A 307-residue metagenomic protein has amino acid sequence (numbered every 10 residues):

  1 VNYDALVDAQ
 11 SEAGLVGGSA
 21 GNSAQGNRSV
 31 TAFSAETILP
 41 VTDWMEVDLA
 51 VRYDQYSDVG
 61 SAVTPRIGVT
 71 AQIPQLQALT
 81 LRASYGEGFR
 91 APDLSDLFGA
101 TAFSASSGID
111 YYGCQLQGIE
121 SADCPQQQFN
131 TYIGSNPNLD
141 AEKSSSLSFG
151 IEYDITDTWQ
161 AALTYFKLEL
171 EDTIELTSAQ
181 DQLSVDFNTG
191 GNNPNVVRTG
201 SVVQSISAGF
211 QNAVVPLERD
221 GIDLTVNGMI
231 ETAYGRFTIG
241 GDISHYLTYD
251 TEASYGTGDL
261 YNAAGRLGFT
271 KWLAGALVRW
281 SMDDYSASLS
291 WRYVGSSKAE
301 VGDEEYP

Functional and structural regions predicted by a protein language model:
V1-A5, T31, V51-S57, Y85-A91 (+7 more regions): Transmembrane beta-strands of outer-membrane beta-barrel pores
V1-D48, T251-R279, S290: Outer-membrane beta-barrel transmembrane domain signature of Gram-negative proteins, especially the mid-to-C-terminal
D4-A13, S61, S84-E87, A91-S106 (+4 more regions): Outer-membrane beta-barrel and related beta-rich outer-membrane complex signature in Gram-negative bacteria
G17-A24, V51-Q55, G134-P137, A208-A213 (+2 more regions): Extracellular loop and loop/strand-boundary signature of outer-membrane beta-barrel proteins
G26, G88-A162, L168, S207-I222 (+2 more regions): Outer-membrane beta-barrel signature, preferentially recognizing the C-terminal barrel domain of Gram-negative
T31-T37, V63-V69, S135, S145-I151 (+2 more regions): Hydrophobic, lipid-facing positions within transmembrane beta-strands of outer-membrane proteins
A35, L39, Y53, V69-I73 (+5 more regions): Residue-level signature of outer-membrane beta-barrel architecture
E46, Q160-V301: Gram-negative outer-membrane beta-barrel transporters
